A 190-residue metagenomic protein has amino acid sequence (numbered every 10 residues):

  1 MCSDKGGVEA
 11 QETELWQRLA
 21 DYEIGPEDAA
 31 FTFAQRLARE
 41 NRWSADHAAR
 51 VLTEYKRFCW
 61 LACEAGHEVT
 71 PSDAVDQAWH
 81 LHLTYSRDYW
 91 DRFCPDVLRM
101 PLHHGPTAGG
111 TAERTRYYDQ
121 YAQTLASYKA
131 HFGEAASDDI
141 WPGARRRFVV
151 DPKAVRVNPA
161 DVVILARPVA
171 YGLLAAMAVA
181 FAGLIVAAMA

Functional and structural regions predicted by a protein language model:
M1-A190: Acidic, Ser/Thr/Pro-rich intrinsically disordered cytosolic tails and loops of eukaryotic transmembrane proteins
